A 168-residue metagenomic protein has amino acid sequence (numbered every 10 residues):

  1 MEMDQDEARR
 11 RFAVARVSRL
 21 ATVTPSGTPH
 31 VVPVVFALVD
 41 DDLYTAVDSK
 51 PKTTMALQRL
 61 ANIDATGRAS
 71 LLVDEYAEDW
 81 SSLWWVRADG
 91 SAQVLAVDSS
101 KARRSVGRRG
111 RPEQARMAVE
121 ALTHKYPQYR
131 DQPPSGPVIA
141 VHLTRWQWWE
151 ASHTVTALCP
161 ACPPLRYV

Functional and structural regions predicted by a protein language model:
M1-R19: Short, basic/aromatic recognition patches
E2-M3, Y76-V168: Charged, gly/pro-rich active-site loop segments
A8-R9, L57-L60: Short amphipathic alpha-helical segments and helix-helix/interface helices
R16-M55, L71-V73, L83-W84: Short beta-strand segments
T66-R68: Short coil-to-beta transition motif at edge beta-strands of beta-rich domains
